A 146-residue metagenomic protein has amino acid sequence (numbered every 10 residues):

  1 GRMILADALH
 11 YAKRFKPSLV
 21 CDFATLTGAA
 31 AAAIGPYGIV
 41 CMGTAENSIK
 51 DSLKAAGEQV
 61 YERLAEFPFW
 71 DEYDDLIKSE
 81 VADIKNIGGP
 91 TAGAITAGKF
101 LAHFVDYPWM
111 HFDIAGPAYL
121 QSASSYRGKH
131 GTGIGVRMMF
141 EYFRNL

Functional and structural regions predicted by a protein language model:
R2-L146: A generic structural signal for tightly packed, nonpolar segments enriched in small/aliphatic residues
